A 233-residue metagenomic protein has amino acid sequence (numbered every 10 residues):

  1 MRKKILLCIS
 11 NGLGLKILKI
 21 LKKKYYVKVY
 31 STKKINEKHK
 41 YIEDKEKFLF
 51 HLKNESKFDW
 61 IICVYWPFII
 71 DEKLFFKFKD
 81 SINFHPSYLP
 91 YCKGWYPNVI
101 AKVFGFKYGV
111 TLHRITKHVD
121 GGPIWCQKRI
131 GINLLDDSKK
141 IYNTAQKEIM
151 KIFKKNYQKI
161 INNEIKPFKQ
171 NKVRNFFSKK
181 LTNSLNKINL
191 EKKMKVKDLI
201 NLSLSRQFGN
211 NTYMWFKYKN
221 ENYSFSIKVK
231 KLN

Functional and structural regions predicted by a protein language model:
K3-I9, V29, W215: Short hydrophobic beta-strand segments
K3-K4, I62-F177, L185-I188: Donor/substrate-binding cores of folate-linked one-carbon enzymes
K3-K4, V27-K28, H39, K57-D59 (+1 more regions): Conserved acidic residues
K4-K24, L204: N-terminal beta1-alpha1 ligand-phosphate binding loop
C8-G12, S31-K33, V64-Y65: Structural motif
V27-K38, E43-K45: A short beta-strand-loop structural module common to alpha/beta enzyme folds
K45-K57: Short amphipathic alpha-helix with an adjacent loop that forms part of the alpha/beta core around
I165-N233: Internal anion-binding site segments
